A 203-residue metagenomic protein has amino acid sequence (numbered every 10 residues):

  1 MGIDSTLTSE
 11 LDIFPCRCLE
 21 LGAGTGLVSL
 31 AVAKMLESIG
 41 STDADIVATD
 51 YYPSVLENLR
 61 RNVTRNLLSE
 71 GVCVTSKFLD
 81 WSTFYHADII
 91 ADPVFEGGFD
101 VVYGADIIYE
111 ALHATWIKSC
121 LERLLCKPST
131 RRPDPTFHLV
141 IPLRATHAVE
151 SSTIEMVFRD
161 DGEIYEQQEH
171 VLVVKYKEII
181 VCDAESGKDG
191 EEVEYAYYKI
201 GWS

Functional and structural regions predicted by a protein language model:
M1-S203: S-adenosylmethionine-dependent methyltransferases
